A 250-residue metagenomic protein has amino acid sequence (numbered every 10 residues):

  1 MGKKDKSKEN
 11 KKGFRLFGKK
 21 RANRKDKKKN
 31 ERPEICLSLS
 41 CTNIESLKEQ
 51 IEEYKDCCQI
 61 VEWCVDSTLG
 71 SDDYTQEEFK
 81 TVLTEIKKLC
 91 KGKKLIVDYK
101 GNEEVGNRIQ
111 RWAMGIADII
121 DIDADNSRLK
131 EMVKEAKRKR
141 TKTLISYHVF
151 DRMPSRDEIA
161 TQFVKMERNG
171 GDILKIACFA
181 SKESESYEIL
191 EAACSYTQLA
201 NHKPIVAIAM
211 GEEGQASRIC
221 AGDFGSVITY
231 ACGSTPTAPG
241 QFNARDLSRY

Functional and structural regions predicted by a protein language model:
M1-K6: N-terminal acidic, proline/glycine-rich, low-complexity intrinsically disordered segments
K11-L95, N102-E103: Conserved N-terminal beta1-alpha1 strand-loop-helix module at the mouth
E31-L37, C90-K100, K139-V149, N201-V206: Short beta-strand/loop segments at the ligand-binding rim of alpha/beta enzyme cores
S40, I60-S71, I96-N102, A117-L129 (+2 more regions): Catalytic beta/alpha-barrel core
T42-Y54, E104-R111, S155-K165: Short, acidic/polar
I51, K80-K87, I109-M114, L129-K134 (+3 more regions): Short amphipathic alpha-helical segments and helix-helix/interface helices
D73-T84, E104-R108, I159-A160, S186 (+1 more regions): Well-ordered, non-membrane alpha-helical segments in soluble/globular domains
N126-Y250: Catalytic alpha/beta core domains of metabolic enzymes, predominantly
